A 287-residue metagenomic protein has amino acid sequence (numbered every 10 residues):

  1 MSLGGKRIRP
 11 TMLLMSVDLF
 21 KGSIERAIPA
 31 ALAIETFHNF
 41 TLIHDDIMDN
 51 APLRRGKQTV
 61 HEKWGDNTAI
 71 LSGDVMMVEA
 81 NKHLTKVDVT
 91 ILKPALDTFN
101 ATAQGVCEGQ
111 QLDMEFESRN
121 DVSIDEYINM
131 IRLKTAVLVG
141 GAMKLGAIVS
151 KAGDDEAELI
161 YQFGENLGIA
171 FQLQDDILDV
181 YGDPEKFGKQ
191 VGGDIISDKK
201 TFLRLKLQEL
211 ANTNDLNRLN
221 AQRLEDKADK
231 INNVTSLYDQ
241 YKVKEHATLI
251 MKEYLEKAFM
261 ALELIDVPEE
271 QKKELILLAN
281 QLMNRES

Functional and structural regions predicted by a protein language model:
M1-S287: All-alpha prenyltransferase/terpene-synthase fold signal
